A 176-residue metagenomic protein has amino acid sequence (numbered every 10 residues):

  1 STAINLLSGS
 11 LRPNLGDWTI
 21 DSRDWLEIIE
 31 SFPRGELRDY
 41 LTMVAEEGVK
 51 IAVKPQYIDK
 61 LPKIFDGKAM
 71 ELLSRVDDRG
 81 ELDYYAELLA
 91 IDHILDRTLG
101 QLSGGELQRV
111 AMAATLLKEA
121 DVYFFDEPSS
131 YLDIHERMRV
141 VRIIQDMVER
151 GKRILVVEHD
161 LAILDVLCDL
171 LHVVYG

Functional and structural regions predicted by a protein language model:
A3, M112, V140: Hydrophobic anchor residue at the start of the ABC signature
W18-G104: ABC-family P-loop ATPase nucleotide-binding domains
V122-F124: Walker B motif beta-strand of ABC-family P-loop ATPases
E127-P128, H135: Walker B catalytic motif
R137-R150: Helical segment within the ABC ATPase nucleotide-binding domain
V157-H159: H-loop/switch region of ABC-family ATPase nucleotide-binding domains
L167-G176: H-loop (His-switch) and adjacent beta-strand-loop-beta switch element of ABC-type ATPase nucleotide-binding domains
